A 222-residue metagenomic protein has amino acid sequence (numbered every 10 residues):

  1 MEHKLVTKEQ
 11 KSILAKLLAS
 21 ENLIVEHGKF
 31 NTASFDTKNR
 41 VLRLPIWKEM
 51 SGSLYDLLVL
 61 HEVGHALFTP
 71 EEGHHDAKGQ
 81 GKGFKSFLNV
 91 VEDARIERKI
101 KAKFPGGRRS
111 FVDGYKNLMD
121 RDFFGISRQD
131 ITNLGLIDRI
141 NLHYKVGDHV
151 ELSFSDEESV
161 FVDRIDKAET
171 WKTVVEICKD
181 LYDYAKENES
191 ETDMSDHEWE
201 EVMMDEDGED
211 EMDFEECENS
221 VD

Functional and structural regions predicted by a protein language model:
M1-D222: Short, functionally important secondary-structure microenvironments
